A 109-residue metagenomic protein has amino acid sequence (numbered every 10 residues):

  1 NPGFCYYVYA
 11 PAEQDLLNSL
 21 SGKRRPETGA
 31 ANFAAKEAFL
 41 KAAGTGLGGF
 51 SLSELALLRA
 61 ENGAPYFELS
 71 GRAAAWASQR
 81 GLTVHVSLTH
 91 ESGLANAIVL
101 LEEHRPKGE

Functional and structural regions predicted by a protein language model:
N1-E109: Core catalytic alpha/beta fold that binds nucleotide/phospho-ligands
